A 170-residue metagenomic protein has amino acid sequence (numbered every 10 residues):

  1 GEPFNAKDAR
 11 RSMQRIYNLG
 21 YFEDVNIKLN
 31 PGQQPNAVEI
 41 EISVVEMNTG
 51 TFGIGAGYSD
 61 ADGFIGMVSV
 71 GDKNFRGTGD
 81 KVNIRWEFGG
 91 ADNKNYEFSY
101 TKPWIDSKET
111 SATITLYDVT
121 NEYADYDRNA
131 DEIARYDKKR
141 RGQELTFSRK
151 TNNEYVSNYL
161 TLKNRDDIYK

Functional and structural regions predicted by a protein language model:
E2-K170: Gram-negative/organellar outer-membrane beta-barrel architecture
